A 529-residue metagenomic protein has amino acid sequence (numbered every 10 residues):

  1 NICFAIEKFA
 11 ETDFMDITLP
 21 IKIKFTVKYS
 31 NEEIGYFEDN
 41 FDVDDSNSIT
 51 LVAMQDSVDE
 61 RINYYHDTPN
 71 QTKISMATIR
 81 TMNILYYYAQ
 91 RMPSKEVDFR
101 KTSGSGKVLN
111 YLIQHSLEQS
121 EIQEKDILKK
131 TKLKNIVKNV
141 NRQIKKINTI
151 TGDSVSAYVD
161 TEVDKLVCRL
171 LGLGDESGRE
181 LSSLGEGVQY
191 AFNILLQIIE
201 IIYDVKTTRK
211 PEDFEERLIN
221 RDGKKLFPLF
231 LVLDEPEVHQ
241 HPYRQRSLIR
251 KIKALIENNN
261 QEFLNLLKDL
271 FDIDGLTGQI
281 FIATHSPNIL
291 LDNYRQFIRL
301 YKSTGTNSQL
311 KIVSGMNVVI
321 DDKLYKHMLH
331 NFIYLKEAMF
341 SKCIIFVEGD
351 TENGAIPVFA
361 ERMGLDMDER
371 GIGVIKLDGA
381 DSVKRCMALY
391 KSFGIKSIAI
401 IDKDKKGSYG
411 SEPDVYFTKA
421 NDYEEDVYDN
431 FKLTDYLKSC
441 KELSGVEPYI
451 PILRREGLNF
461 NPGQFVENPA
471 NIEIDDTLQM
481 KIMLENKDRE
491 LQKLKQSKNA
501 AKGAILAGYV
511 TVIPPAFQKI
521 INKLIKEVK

Functional and structural regions predicted by a protein language model:
N1-D44: Conserved P-loop NTP-binding catalytic core
N1-I2, G178-H327, I333-Y334, E527: Switch/communication elements of ASCE P-loop NTPase nucleotide-binding domains
L19-I23, S46-I49, I79-L85, F227 (+6 more regions): Short glycine-/polar-rich loops that comprise or flank the Walker A/P-loop and associated switch/sensor motifs
K28-E33, R91-S94, E237, S286-I289 (+5 more regions): Conserved nucleotide-binding/hydrolysis micro-motifs of P-loop NTPases
G35-L112: A sensor for short, sequence-defined functional sites
L85, L231-L233, I345: Hydrophobic positions in the central parallel beta-sheet of the AAA+
P93-L233: Extended helical coiled-coil dimerization/tether regions that scaffold and oligomerize large DNA-maintenance assemblies
M328-F346, D350-K529: Acidic, Mg2+-coordinating catalytic modules of nucleic-acid enzymes
